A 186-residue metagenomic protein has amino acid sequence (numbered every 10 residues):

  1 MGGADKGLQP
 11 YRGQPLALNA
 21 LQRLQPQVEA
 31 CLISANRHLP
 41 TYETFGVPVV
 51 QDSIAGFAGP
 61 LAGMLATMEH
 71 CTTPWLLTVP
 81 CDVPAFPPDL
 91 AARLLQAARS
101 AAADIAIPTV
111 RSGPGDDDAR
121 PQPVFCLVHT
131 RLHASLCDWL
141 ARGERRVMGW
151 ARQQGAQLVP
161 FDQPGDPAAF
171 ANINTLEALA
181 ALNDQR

Functional and structural regions predicted by a protein language model:
M1-A169, L176-Q185: Nucleotide and nucleotide-moiety/phosphate-recognizing core
